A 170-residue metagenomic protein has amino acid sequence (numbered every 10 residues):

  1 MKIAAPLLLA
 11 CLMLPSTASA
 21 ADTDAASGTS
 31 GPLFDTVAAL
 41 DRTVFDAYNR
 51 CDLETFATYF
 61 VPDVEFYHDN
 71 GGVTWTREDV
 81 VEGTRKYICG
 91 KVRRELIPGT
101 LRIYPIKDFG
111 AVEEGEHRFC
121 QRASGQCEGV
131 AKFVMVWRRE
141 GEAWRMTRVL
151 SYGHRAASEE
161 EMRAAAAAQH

Functional and structural regions predicted by a protein language model:
M1-A4: Positively charged n-region of N-terminal signal peptides that target proteins for export
P6-S16: Bacterial N-terminal signal peptides
A18-P62, E78-D79, E160-H170: Short, low-complexity N-terminal intrinsically disordered segments enriched in polar/charged residues
G31-D35, L53-F109, C127: A solvent-exposed, acidic/Ser-Thr-rich amphipathic alpha-helical stretch
E65-D69, G110-Q121, M135-V136: Short, well-ordered beta-strand segments in beta-rich or mixed alpha/beta enzyme and ligand-binding folds
V80, T84, P98-Y104, E116-F119 (+2 more regions): Hydrophobic/aromatic beta-strand elements that line small-molecule binding cavities or substrate pockets in beta-rich
V130-E160: Short beta-strand edge/turn micro-motifs at domain boundaries
